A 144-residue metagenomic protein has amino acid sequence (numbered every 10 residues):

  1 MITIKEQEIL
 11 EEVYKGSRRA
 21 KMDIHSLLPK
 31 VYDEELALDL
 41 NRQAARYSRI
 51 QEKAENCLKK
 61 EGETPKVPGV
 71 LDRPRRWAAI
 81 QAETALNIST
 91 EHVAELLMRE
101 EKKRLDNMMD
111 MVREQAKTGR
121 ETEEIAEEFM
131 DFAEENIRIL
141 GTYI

Functional and structural regions predicted by a protein language model:
M1-V31, H92-A116: Alpha-helical bundle segments that constitute or directly flank the non-heme di-iron/ferroxidase center
K5-V13, E34-E52, T90-L97, R120-A133: Alpha-helical scaffold segments that form or flank carboxylate-/histidine-based iron centers
R18-K21, H25, S48, E52-E55 (+4 more regions): Structural signal for well-ordered, non-membrane alpha-helices
R19, R42-R46, A78: Long, non-catalytic architectural segments outside compact domain cores
L38-L71, L140-I144: Conserved alpha-helical segments that form or flank metal/cofactor-binding pockets of metalloenzymes
N56-L105: Carboxylate-rich helix-loop segments that flank metal/cofactor sites and access channels in metalloenzymes
E100-I144: Preference for long, well-ordered alpha-helical segments
